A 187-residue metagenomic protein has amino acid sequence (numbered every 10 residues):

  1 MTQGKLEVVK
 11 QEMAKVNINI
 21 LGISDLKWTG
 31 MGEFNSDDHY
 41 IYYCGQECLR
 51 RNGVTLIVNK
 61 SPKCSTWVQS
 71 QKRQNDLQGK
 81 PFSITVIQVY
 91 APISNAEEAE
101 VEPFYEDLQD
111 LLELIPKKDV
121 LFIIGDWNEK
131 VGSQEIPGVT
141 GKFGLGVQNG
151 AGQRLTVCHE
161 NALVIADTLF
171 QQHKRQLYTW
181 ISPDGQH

Functional and structural regions predicted by a protein language model:
M1-H187: A shared catalytic/ligand-binding motif for oxyanion handling
